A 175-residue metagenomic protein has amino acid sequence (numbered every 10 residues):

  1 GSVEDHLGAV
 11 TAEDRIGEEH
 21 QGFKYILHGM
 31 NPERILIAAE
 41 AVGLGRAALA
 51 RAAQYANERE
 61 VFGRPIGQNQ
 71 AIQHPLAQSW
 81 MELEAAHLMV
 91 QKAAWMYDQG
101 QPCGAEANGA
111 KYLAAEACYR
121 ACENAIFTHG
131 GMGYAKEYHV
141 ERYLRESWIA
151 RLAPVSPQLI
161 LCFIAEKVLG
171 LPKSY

Functional and structural regions predicted by a protein language model:
S2, A12, G17-Y175: Alpha-helical interface subdomain recognition
V3-L7: N-terminal low-complexity segments that are often proline-rich with Ser/Thr-Pro
